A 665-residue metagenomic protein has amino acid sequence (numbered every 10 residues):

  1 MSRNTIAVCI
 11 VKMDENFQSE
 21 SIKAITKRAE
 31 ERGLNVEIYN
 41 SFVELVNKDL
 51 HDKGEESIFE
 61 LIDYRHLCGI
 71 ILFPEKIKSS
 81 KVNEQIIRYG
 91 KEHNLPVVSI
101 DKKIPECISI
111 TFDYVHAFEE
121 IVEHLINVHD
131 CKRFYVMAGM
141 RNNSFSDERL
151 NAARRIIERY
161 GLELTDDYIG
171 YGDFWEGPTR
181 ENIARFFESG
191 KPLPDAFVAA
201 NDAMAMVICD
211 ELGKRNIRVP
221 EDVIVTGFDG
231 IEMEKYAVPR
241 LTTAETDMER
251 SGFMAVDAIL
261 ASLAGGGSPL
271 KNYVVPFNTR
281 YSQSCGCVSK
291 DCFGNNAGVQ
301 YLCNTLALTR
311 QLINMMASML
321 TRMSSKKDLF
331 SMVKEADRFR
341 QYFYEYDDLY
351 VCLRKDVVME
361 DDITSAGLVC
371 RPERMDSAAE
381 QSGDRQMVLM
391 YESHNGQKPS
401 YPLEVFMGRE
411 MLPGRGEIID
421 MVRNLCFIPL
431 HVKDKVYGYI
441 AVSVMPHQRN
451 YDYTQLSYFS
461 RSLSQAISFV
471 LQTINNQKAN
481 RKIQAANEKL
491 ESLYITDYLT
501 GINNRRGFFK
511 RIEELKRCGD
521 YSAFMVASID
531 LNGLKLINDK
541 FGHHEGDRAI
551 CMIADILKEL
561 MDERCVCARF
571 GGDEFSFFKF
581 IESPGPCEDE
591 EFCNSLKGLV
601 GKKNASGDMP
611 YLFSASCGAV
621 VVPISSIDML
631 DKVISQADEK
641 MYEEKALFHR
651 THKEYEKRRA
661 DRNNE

Functional and structural regions predicted by a protein language model:
M1-N47, K53-S318, R322: Bacterial carbohydrate/catabolite-sensing allosteric modules
V422-H431: A short, aliphatic-rich beta-strand micro-motif
Q448-S468, I474-R481: Amphipathic alpha-helical "output/dimerization" segments
E488-K510, I529-H543, C551: Conserved nucleotide-binding and Mg2+-coordinating catalytic segments in signaling enzymes
K489-S492, R505-A523, A554-D562: Short regulatory alpha-helical coupling segments that immediately precede and/or link into cyclic nucleotide signaling
D539, H543, E590-C593, K597 (+3 more regions): Catalytic-core segments of nucleotide cyclases and related cyclic-nucleotide turnover enzymes
E545-R564, E574: Active-site-proximal alpha-helical element of nucleotidyl cyclase-like catalytic domains and analogous helices
V566-F570, Y611: A short pre-motif secondary-structure segment
